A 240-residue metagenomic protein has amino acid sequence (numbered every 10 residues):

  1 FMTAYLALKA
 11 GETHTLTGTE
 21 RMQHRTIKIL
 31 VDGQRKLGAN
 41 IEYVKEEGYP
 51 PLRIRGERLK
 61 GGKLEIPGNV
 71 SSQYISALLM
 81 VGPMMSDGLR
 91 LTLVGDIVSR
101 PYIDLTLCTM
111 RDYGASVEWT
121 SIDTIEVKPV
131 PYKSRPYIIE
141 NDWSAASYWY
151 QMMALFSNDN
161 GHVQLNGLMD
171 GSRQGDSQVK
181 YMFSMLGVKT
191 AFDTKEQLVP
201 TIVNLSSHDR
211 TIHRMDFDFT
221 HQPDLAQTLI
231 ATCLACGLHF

Functional and structural regions predicted by a protein language model:
F1-F240: Short, structured segments at the rim of ligand-binding sites
